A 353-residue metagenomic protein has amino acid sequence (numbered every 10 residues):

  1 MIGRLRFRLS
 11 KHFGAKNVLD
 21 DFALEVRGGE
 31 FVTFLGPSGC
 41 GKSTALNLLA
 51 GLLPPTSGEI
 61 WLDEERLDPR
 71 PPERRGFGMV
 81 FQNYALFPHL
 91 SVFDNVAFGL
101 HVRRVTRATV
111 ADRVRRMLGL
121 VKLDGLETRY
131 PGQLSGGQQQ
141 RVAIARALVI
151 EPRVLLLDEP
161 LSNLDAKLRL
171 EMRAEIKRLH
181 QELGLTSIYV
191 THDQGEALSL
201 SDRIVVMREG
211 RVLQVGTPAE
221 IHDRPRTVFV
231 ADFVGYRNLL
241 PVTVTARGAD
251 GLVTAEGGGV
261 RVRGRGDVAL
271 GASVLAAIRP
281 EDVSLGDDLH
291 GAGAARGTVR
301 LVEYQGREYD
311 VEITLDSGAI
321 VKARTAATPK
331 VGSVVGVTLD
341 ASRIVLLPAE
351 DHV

Functional and structural regions predicted by a protein language model:
E25, W61, G336-T338: ABC ATPase nucleotide-binding domain
F31, R70-G78, Q82, L86-F229: ABC ATPase nucleotide-binding domains
L35-P37: The feature captures the beta-strand-to-loop junction immediately N-terminal to the Walker
S43-L46, V142: ABC ATPase nucleotide-binding domain helices that frame the ATP-binding cleft
A50: Helix-to-loop junction immediately C-terminal to a conserved catalytic motif
G58-R66: Conserved ABC transporter NBD signature motif
R237-L239, R247-V353: Non-catalytic connector elements of ABC transporters
